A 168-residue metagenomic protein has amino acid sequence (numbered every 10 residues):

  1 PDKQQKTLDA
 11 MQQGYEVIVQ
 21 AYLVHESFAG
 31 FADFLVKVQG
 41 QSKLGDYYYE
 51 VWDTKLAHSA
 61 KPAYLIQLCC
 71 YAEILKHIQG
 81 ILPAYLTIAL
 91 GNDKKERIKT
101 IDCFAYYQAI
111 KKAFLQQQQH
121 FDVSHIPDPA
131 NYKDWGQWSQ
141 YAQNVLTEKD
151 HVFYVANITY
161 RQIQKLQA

Functional and structural regions predicted by a protein language model:
P1-T54: Catalytic cores of nuclease domains that cleave nucleic-acid phosphodiester backbones
A29, I66, R161: Short, well-structured alpha-helical interface segments that form or flank functional binding sites
F34, Y71, T159: A residue-level signal for conserved active-site and pocket-lining positions in enzyme catalytic cores
L44-H77: A conserved hydrophobic secondary-structure block that centers on an alpha-helix together with its immediately flanking
S59-P62, I74-K149: Metal-dependent nuclease catalytic regions and adjoining charged, substrate-binding loops involved in nucleic-acid end
K149-D150, I158-A168: Accessory alpha-helical DNA-binding modules that contact the DNA backbone or grooves
